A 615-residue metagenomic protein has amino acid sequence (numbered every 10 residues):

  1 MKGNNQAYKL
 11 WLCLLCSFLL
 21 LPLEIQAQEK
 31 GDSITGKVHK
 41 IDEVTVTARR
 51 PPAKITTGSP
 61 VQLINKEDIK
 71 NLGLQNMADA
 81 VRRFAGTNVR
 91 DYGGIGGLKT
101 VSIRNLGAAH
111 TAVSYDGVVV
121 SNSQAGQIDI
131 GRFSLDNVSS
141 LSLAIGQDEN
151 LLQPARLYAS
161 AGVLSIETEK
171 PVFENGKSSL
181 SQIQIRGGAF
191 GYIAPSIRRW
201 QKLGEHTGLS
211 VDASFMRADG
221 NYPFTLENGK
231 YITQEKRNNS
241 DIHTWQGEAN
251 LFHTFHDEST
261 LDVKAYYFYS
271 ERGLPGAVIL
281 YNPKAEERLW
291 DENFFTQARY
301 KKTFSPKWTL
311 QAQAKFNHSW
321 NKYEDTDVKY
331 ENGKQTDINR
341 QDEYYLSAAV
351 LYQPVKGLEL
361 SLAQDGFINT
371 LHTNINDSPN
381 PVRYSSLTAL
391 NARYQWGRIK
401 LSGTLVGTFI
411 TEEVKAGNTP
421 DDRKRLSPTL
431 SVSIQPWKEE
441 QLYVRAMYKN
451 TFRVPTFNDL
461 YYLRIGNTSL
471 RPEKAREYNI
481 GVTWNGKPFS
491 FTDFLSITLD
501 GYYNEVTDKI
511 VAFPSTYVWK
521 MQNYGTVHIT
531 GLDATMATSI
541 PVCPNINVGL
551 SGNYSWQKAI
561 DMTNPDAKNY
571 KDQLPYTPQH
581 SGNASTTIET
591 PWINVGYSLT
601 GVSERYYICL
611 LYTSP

Functional and structural regions predicted by a protein language model:
E29, G220-F224, Q234-Q246, F252-T254 (+3 more regions): Flexible loop and strand-edge segments within Gram-negative outer membrane beta-barrel domains
K40-K70: N-terminal periplasmic "start-of-domain" segments of outer-membrane beta-barrel proteins
A78, R82-V119: Extracytoplasmic beta-strand/coil segments of soluble accessory domains associated with Gram-negative outer-membrane
L135-Q182: A beta-strand signature from Gram-negative outer-membrane beta-barrel systems, especially the internal plug domain
K307-Y323, V444-M447, E473-T530, A537: Membrane-embedded beta-barrel scaffold of Gram-negative outer-membrane proteins
Q353-N504, S585-T587: Structural signature of Gram-negative outer-membrane beta-barrels, strongest in the C-terminal barrel of TonB-dependent
K356, S361, S496-E505, N523-I608: Gram-negative outer-membrane beta-barrel transporters
Y612-P615: Conserved small/polar residues in nucleotide/adenosyl-binding loops
